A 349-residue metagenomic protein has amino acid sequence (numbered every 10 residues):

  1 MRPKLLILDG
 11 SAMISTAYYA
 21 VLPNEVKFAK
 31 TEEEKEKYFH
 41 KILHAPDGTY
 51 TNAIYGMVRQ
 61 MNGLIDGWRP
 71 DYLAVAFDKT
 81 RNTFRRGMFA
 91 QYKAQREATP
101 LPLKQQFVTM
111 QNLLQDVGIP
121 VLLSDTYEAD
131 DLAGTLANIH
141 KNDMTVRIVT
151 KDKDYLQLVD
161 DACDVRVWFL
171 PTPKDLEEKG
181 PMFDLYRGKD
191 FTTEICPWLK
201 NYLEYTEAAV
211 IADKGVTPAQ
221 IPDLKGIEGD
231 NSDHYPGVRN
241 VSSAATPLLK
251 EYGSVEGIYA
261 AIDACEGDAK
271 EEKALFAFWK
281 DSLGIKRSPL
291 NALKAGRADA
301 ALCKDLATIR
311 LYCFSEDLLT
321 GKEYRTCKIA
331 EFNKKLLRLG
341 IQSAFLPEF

Functional and structural regions predicted by a protein language model:
M1, A295-F349: Low-complexity, acidic/Ser/Thr- and charged residue-rich accessory regions of DNA metabolism proteins
M1-A74, F84-R85: Non-catalytic, usually N-terminal nucleic-acid engagement modules in DNA/RNA processing proteins
R2, I7-M13, Y19-F28, A53 (+3 more regions): Metal-dependent nucleotidyl/phosphoryl-transfer cores and adjacent nucleic-acid-binding surfaces
I7, D71-R81, P120-L122, T145-V149: Short glycine-rich phosphate-binding loop at a beta-alpha junction
A17-A20, R85-A90, L158-C163, K179: Short acidic, glycine/serine/threonine-rich loops at helix termini
V26, T80-F107: A charged helix-plus-loop insertion that forms the helical arch/lid used to bind and gate nucleic-acid substrates
E36-H44, M88-A94, L113-D116: Gly-rich Lys/Arg/Thr-decorated short loops/hinges at beta-loop-alpha junctions or inter-strand turns that position
A94-L318: Extended two-metal-dependent nuclease catalytic cores across DNA- and RNA-processing enzymes
